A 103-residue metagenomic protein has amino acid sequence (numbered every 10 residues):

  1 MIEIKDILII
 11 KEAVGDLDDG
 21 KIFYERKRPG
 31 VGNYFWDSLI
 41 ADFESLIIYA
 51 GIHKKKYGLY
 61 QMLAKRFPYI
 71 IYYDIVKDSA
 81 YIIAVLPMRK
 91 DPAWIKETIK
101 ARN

Functional and structural regions predicted by a protein language model:
M1-W36: Arg/Lys-rich, positively charged N-terminal/basic patches that mediate binding to nucleic acids
I2, D74-N103: Enriched for short, Lys/Arg-rich terminal
V14, I40, M88-R89: Alpha-helix N-cap/helix-start and coil->helix boundary motif
I22, V31-Y34, K54, G58 (+2 more regions): Solvent-exposed interaction patches of small proteins and small membrane subunits
E25, A64, I70, A93-W94: General helical structural elements
I40-A41, S45-Y81, V85: Basic/aromatic recognition patch in beta-strand/loop cores that engages polyanionic ligands
